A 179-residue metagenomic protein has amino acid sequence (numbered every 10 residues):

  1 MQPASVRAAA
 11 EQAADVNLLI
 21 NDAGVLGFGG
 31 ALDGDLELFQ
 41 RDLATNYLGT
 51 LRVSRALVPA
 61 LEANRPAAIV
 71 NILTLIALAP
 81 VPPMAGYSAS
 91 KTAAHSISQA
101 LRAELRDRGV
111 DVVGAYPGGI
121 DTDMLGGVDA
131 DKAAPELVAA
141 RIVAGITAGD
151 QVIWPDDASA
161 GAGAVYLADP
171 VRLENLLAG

Functional and structural regions predicted by a protein language model:
M1-A8, L36: The beta1-alpha1 cofactor-binding region of Rossmann-like NAD(H)/NADP(H)-dependent oxidoreductases
A23-F28: Conserved NAD(P)H cofactor-binding loop of Rossmann-fold oxidoreductase domains
G30-Q40: Substrate-binding pocket helix/loop in short-chain dehydrogenase/reductase
L32, V81-A85, V128: Active-site loop immediately N-terminal to the catalytic Tyr-X3-Lys motif of short-chain dehydrogenase/reductase
S54, S90: Active-site helix of classical SDR
T74: Residue(s) in the substrate-gating loop at a strand-loop-helix junction that position the organic substrate next
G114, T122, G126-A164: C-terminal helical subdomain
